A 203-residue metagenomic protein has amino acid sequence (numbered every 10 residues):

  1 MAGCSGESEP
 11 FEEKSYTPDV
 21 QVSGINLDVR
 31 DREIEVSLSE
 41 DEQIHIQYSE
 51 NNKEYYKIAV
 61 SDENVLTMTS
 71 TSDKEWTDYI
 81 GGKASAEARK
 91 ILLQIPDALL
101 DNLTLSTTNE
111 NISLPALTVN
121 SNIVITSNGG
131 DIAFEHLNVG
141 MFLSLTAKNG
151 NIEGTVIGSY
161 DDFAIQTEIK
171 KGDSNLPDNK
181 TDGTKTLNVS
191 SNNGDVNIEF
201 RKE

Functional and structural regions predicted by a protein language model:
A2-K53, K74-P96, D173-D182: Short acidic/polar N-terminal linker immediately downstream of export determinants
K14-Y16, E33-L38, Y56-A59, G81-G82 (+7 more regions): Short, T/G/N/S-enriched strand-turn elements that build extracellular solenoid repeat scaffolds
Q21, R30, E40, D62 (+12 more regions): Repetitive beta-strand solenoid architecture
G24, Q43, Y55, N102 (+5 more regions): Exposed beta-strand and adjacent loop surfaces of beta-rich binding modules that mediate intermolecular recognition
L27, I58-V60, V189: A structural signal for short hydrophobic beta-strand segments in well-ordered beta-sheet cores
Q47-Y48, K57-I58, T77-K83, A116 (+2 more regions): A short, polar/proline- and glycine-enriched secondary-structure boundary/capping micro-motif
N64-D73: Generic recognition of long tandem-repeat/solenoid scaffolds
I132-E203: Short, surface-exposed interaction patches in beta-rich subdomains that mediate adhesion/assembly near membranes
